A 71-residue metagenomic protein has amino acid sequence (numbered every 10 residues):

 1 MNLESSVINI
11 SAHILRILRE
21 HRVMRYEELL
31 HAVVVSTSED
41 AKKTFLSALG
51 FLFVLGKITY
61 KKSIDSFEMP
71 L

Functional and structural regions predicted by a protein language model:
M1-E20: Short alpha-helical segments that sit at the start of domains
M1-L3, H21-M24, D40, E68: N-terminal intrinsically disordered, cationic/polar leader segments that include organellar targeting peptides
V7-I8, S63-L71: Short, cationic-aromatic polyanion-contact patches
A12, Y26-E27, L46: Short amphipathic alpha-helical segments
V23-V34: Short acidic, hydrophobic short linear motifs in intrinsically disordered regions
E39-V54: Short amphipathic alpha-helical interaction segments
F53-S63: A short, conserved structural fragment
